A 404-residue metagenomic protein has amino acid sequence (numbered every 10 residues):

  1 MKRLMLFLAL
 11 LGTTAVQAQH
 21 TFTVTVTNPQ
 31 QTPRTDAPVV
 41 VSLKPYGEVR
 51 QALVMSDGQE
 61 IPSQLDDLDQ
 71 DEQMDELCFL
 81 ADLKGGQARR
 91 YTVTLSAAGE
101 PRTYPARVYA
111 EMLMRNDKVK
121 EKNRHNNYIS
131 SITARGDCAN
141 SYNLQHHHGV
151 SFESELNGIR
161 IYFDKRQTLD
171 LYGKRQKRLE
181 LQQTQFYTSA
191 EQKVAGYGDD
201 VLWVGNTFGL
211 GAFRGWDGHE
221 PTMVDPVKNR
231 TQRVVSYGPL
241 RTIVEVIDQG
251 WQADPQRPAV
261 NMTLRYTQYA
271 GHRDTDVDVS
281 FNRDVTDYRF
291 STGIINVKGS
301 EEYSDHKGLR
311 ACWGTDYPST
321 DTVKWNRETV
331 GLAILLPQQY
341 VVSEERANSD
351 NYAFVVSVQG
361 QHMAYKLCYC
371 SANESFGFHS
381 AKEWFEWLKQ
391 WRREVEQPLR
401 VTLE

Functional and structural regions predicted by a protein language model:
M1-T23: Bacterial Sec-dependent N-terminal signal peptides
Q19-R124, R135-N140, H147: Alpha-mannosidase-like glycoside hydrolase catalytic domains involved in N-glycan trimming, generalizing to other
F22-V26, L156, L264, T275-N282: Short, well-ordered beta-strand segments enriched in hydrophobic/aromatic residues
L53-L77, Q252-P258, K298-Y317, I334-Y340: Solvent-exposed beta-strand/loop surfaces of large extracellular or lumenal domains
D69-L83, L332-E404: Beta-strand-rich recognition/accessory modules
A97-V224: Solvent-exposed N-terminal domain segments of exported/luminal and surface proteins
V194-Y269: Extended, loop-rich substrate-binding clefts of extracytoplasmic carbohydrate-active enzymes
M262, R273-H306: Acidic (Asp/Glu-rich), glycine- and aromatic
